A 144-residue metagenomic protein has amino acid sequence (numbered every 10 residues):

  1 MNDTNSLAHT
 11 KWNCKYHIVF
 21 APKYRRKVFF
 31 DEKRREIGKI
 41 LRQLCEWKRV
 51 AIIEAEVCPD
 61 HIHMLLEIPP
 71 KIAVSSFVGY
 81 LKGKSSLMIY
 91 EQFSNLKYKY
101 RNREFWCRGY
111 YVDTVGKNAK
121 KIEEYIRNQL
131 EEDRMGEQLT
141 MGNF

Functional and structural regions predicted by a protein language model:
M1-F144: Basic nucleic-acid-binding interfaces
